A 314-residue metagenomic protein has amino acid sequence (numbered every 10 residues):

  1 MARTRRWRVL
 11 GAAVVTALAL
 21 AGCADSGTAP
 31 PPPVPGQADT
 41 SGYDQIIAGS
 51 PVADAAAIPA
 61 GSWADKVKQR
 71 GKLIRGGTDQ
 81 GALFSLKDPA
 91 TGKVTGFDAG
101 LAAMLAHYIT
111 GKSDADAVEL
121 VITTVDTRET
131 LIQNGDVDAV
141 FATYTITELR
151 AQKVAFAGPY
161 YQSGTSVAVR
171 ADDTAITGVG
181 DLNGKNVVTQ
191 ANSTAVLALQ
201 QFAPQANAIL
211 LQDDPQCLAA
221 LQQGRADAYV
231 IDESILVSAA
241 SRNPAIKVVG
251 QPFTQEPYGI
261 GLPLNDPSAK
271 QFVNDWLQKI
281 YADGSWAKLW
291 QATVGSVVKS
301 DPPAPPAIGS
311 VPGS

Functional and structural regions predicted by a protein language model:
L18-G22: C-terminal motif of bacterial Sec signal peptides marking the signal peptidase cleavage site
A24, V34-I58, D173, S193 (+1 more regions): Extended ligand-binding regions for polar small-molecule ligands
P32-S41, I46-V140: Extracytoplasmic small-molecule ligand-binding "clamshell" domains of the periplasmic binding protein/Venus flytrap
L73, Q133-A142, Q223-D232, A245: Alpha-to-beta junction loops
L83, V94-I109, Y144-E148, S163-L218 (+2 more regions): Bilobed "Venus flytrap"/periplasmic-binding protein-like clamshell domains and structurally analogous long
D114-D181: Acidic, polar ligand-binding/catalytic clefts
V118-T130, T174-A175, I209-A219, Q223 (+1 more regions): Short helix-initiation/N-cap motifs at beta->coil->alpha
Y161-V169, E233, V237-L277, V297-S314: Periplasmic-binding protein-like
